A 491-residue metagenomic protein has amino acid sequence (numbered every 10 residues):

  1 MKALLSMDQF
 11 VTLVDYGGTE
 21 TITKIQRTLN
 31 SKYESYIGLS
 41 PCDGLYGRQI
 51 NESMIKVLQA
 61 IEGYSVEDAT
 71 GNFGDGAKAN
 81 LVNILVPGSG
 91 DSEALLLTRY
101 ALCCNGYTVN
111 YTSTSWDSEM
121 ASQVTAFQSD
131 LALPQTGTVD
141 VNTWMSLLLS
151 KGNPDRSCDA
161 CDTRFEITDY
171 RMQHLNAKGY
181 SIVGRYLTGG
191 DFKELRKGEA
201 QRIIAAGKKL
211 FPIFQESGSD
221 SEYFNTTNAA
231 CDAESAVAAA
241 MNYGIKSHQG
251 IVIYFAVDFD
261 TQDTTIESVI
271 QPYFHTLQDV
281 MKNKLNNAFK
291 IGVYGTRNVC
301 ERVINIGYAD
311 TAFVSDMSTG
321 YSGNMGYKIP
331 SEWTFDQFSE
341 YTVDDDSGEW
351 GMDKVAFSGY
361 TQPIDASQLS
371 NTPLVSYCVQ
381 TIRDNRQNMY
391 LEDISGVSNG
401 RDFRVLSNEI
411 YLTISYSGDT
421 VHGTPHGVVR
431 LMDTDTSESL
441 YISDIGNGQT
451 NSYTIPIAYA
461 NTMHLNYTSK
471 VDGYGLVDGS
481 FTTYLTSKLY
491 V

Functional and structural regions predicted by a protein language model:
M1-I182, Y186-L187: Cell-envelope/ECM-targeting effectors and their regulatory/trafficking segments
A94, A101, C158-D162, S181-Y186 (+5 more regions): Structural recognition of the beta-strand scaffold that forms the well-ordered cores of secreted hydrolase catalytic
R156-T163, M172-H174, C300-N388: Functionally critical loop-and-helix segments that line ligand-binding/catalytic clefts of soluble enzyme domains
A160, K284-R302: Aromatic-lined carbohydrate-recognition surfaces of secreted/lumenal glycan-active proteins
D191-Q262: Substrate-binding cleft of extracellular glycoside hydrolase catalytic domains
F259-L285: Active-site cleft segment of glycoside hydrolase catalytic domains centered on the general acid/base Glu
H422-S437: Short, surface-exposed beta-strand/strand-loop-strand elements in extracellular ectodomains
P456-V471: Noncatalytic modules at the cell exterior or secretory-pathway interfaces, chiefly beta-strand-rich lectin/adhesion
